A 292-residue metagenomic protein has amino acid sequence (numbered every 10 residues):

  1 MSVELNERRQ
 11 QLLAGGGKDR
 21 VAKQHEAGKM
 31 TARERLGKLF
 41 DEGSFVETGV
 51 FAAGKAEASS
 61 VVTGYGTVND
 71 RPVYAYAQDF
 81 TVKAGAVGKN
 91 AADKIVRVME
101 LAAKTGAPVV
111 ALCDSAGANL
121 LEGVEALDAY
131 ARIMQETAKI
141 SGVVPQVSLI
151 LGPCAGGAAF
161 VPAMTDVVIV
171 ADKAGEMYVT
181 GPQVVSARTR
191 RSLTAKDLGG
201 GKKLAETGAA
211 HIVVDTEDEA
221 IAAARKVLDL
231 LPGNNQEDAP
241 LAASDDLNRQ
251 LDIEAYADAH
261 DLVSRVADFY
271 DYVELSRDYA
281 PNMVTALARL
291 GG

Functional and structural regions predicted by a protein language model:
M1-A53, V179-R289: Amphipathic alpha-helical segments at domain termini/boundaries
V3, D70-G85, Y178, P182-V184 (+1 more regions): Long, low-complexity, intrinsically disordered polar/charged segments
V21-Q24, A107, A159, T165-D166: A generic hydrophobic-helix recognition signal that picks specific residues within alpha-helical hydrophobic
M30, R35-V147: Long, structured ligand/cofactor-binding scaffold of large enzymes
G64-T67, T285-G292: Short beta-strand elements
C113-P232, Q236: Conserved catalytic cores of soluble enzyme domains, especially glycine-rich substrate-binding beta-alpha loops
